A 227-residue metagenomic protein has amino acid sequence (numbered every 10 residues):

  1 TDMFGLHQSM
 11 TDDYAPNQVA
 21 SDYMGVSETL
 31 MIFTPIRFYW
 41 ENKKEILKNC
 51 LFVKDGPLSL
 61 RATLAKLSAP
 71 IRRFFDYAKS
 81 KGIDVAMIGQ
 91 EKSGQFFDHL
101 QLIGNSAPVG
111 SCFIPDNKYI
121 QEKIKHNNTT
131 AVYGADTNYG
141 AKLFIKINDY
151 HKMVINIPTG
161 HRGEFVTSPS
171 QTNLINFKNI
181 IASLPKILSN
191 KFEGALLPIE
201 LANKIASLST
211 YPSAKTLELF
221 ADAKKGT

Functional and structural regions predicted by a protein language model:
D2-T227: Long, contiguous domain-sized segments
